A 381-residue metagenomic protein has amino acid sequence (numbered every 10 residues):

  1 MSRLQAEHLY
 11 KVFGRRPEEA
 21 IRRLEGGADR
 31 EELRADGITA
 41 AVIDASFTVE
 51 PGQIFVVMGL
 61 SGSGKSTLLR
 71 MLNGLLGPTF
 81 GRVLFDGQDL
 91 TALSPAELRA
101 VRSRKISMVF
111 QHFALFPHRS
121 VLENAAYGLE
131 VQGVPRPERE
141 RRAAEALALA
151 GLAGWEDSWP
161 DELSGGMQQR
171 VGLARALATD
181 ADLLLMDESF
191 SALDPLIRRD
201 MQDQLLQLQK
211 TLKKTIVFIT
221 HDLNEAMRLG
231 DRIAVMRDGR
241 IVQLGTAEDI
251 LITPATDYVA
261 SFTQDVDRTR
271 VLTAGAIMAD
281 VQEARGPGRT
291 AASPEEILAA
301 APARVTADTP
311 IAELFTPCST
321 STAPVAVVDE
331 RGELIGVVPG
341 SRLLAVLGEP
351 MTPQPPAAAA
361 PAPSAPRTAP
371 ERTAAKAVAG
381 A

Functional and structural regions predicted by a protein language model:
R22-E31, Q88-D89, A126, E130 (+1 more regions): Conserved ABC ATPase "signature" region
N73: Helix-to-loop junction immediately C-terminal to a conserved catalytic motif
G81-D89: Conserved ABC transporter NBD signature motif
R119-A126: Short coil-to-helix segment of the ABC ATPase nucleotide-binding domain corresponding to the Q-loop/switch region
W159-L163, M167: Conserved ABC ATPase signature
L244-G245, T253, V337: ABC ATPase "signature
R285-A323, V327-R331, P339-A358, P370-E371 (+1 more regions): The conserved cystathionine-beta-synthase
